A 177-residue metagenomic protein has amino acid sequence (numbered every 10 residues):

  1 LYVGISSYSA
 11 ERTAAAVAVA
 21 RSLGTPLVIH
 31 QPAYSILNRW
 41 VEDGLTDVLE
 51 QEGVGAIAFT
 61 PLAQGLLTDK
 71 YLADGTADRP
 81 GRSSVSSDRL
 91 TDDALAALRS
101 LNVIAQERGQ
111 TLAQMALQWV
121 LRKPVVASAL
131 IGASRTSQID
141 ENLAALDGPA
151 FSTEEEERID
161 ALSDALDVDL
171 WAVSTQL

Functional and structural regions predicted by a protein language model:
L1-A161, L166, L177: Beta/alpha (TIM)-barrel catalytic core signal, keyed to glycine-rich beta->alpha loops juxtaposed to Asp/Glu that bind
W171-Q176: Short coil/turn segments at secondary-structure boundaries
